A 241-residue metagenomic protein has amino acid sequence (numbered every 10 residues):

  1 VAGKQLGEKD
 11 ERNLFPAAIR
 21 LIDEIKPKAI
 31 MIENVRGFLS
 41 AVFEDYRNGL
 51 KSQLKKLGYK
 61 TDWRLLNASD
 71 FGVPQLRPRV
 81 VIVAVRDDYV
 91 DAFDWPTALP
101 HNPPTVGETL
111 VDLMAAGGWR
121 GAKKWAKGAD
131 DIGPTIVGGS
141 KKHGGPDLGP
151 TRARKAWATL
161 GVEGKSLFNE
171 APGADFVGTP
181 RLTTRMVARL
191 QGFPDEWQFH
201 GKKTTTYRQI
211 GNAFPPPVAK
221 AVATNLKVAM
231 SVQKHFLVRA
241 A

Functional and structural regions predicted by a protein language model:
V1-A158, F236: Class I S-adenosyl-L-methionine
M114-A241: C-terminal target-recognition/interaction regions appended to catalytic cores
